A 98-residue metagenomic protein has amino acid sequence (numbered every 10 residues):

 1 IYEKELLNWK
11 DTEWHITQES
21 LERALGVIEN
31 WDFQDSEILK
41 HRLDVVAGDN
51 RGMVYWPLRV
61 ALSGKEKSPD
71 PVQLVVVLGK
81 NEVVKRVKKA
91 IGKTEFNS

Functional and structural regions predicted by a protein language model:
I1-A47: Small-residue-rich helix-loop
D35-T94: Charged substrate- and nucleic-acid-binding regions of tRNA-handling and nucleotidyl-transfer enzymes, centered on
S98: Metal- and O2-centered redox machinery and metal/ROS homeostasis
